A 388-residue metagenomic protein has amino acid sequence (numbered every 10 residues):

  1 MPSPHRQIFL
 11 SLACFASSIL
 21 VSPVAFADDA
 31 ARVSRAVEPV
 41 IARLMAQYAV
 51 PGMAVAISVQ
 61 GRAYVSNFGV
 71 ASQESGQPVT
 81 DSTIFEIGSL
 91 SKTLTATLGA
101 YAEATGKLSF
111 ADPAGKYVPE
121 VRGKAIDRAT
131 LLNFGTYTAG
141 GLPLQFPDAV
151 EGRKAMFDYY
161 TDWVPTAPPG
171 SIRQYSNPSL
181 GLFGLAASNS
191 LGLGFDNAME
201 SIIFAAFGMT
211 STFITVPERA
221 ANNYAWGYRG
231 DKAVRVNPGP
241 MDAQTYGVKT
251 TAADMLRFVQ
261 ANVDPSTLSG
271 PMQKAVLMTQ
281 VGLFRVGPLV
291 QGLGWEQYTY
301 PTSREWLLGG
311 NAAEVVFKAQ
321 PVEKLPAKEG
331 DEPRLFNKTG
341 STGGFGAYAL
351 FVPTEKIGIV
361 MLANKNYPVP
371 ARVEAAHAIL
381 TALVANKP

Functional and structural regions predicted by a protein language model:
M1-L12: Bacterial N-terminal signal peptides that target proteins for export
A25-A27: Boundary at the C-terminal end of the N-terminal hydrophobic targeting segment
A30-F85, K107-D112, K116, K154-D158 (+2 more regions): Short, conserved catalytic-motif segment at the N-terminal edge
V65, S72, K124-F336, S341: Short, surface-exposed loop or secondary-structure junction motifs that flank catalytic or metal-binding residues
S109-K124, A206-F207: Short, glycine/proline-biased beta-turn/loop segments that scaffold the active-site neighborhood
G287-L289, Y300, N366-P388: Short, gly/Ser/Thr-rich active-site loops of penicillin-recognizing serine hydrolases
K338, G346-K365: Short, well-ordered beta-strand elements
